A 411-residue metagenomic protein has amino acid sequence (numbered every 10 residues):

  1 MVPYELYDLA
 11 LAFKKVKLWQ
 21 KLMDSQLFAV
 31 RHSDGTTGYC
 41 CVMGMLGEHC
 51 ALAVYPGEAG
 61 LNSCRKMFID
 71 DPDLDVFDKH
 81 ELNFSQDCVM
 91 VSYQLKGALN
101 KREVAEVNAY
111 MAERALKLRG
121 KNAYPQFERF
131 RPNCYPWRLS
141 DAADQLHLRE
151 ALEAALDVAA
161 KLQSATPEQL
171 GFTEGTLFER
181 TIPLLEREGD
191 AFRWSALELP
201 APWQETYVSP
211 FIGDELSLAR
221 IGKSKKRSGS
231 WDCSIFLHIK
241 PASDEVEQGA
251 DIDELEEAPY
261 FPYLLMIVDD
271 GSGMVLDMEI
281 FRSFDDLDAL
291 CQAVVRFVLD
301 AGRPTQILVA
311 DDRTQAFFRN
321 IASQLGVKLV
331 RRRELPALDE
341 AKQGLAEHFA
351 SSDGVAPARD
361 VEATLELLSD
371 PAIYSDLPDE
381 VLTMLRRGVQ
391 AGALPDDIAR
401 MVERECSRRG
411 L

Functional and structural regions predicted by a protein language model:
M1-L411: Secondary-structure boundary/capping micro-motif
